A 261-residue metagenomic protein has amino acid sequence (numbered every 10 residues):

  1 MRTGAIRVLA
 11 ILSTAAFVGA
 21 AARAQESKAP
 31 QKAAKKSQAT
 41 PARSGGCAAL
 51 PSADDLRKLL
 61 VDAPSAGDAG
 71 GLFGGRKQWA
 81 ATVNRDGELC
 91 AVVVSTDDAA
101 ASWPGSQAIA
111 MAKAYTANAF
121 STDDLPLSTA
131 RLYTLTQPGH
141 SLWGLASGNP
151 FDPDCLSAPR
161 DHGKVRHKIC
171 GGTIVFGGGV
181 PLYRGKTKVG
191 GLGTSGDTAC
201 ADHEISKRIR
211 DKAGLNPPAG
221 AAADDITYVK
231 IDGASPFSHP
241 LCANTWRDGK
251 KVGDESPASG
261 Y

Functional and structural regions predicted by a protein language model:
M1-A10: Bacterial N-terminal signal peptides that target proteins for export
A5, A20, P217-P218: Short secondary-structure capping/junction motifs at helix and strand boundaries
L9-F17: Bacterial N-terminal signal peptides
A20-E26: Boundary at the C-terminal end of the N-terminal hydrophobic targeting segment
Q31-Y261: Flexible, solvent-exposed loop/hinge segments and secondary-structure transition points
